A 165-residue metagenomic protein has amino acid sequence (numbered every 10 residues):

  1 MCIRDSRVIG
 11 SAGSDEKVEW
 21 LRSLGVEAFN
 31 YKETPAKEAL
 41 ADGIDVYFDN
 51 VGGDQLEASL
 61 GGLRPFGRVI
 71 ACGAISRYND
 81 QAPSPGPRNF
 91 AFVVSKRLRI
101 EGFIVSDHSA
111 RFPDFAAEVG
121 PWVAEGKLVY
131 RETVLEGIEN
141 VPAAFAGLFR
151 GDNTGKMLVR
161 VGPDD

Functional and structural regions predicted by a protein language model:
R4-A58, S106: Adenosine-nucleotide cofactor-binding segment
L21, D54-K127, G162-D165: Glycine-rich phosphate-binding loop and adjacent beta-alpha segment of Rossmann(oid) nucleotide-cofactor-binding
E27-F29, E101, Y130-V134: Structural signal for short hydrophobic segments within the conserved structured cores of catalytic domains across
A39, W122, A144-G147: CheY-like receiver
G86, V134-G137: A structural signal for short, well-ordered beta-strand elements
A116, I138-P142: Short, amphipathic alpha-helical "lid/cap" segments that border enzyme active or binding sites
K127-V134, P142-D165: C-terminal capping/lid region of NAD(P)-dependent oxidoreductase domains
